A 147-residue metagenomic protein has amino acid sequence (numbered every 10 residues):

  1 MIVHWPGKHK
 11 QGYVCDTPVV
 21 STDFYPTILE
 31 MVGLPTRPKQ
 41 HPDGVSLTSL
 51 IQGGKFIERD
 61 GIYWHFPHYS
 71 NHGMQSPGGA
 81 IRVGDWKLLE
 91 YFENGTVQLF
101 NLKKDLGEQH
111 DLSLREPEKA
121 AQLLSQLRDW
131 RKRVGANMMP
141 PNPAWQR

Functional and structural regions predicted by a protein language model:
M1-V3: Short glycine- and hydrophobic/aromatic-rich loop-to-beta-strand nucleating segment in the catalytic cores
K8-K10, T17, T22-L102, R133-M139 (+1 more regions): C-terminal cap/loop subdomain of S1 sulfatases and analogous C-terminal strand-loop tails that border
Y25, Q109, L127: Generic structural marker for isolated residues within well-ordered, non-membrane alpha-helices of soluble domains
I81, A120-L123: Hydrophobic packing residues in well-ordered alpha-helices of helical domains and bundles
D105: Intrinsically disordered, low-complexity polar regions and short flexible loop motifs
H110-E118: Active-site-proximal N-terminal segment of extracellular/periplasmic enzymes that hydrolyze or transfer
Q122-P140: Charge-dense polyanion-binding interfaces
